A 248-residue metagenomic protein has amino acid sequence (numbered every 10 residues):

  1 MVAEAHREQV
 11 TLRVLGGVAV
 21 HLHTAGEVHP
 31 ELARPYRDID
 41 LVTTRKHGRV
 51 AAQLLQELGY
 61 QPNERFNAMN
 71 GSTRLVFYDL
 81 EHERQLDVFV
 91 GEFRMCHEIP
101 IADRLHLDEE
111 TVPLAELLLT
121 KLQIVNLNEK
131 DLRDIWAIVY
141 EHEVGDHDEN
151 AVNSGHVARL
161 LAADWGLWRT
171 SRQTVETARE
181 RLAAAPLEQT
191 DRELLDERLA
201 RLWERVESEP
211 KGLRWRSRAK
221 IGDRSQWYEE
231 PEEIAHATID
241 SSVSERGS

Functional and structural regions predicted by a protein language model:
M1-V14, T24-P35, R84, V90 (+2 more regions): The feature captures the alpha-helical scaffold/lid subdomain characteristic of nucleotidyltransferase
A19-L22: Short, active-site-adjacent cap segments at secondary-structure transitions
R37-T43: Short cationic amphipathic helices and targeting signals
T44-G48: Helix N-cap motif at beta-to-alpha junctions
A52, Q56-H97: Conserved catalytic core of two-metal-ion nucleotidyltransferases
